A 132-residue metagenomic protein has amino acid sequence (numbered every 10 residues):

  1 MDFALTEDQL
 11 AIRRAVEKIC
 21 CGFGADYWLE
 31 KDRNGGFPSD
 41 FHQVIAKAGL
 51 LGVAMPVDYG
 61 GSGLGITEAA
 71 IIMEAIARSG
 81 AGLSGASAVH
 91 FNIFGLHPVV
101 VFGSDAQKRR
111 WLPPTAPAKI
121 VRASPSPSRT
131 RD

Functional and structural regions predicted by a protein language model:
M1-I12: Intrinsic disorder at enzyme termini
A11-I19: A non-catalytic, amphipathic alpha-helix used as a structural packing/dimerization or gating element in enzyme scaffolds
G24-D132: Glycine-rich flavin
